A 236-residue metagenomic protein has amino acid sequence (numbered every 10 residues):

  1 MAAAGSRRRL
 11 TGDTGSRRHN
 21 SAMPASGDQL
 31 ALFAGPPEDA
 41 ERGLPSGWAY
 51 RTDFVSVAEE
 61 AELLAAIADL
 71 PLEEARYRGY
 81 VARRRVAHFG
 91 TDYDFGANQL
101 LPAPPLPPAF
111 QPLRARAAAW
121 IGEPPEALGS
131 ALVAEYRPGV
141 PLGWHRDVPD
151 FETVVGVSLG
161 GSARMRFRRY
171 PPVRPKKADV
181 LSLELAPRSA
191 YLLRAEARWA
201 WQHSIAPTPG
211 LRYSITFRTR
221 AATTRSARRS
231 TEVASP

Functional and structural regions predicted by a protein language model:
M1-A22, S235-P236: N-terminal amphipathic/basic-hydrophobic helices that include classical n-h-c signal peptides and signal-anchor
R18-P236: Non-heme Fe(II) oxygenase metal-center motifs and adjacent flexible, charged/small-residue loops
